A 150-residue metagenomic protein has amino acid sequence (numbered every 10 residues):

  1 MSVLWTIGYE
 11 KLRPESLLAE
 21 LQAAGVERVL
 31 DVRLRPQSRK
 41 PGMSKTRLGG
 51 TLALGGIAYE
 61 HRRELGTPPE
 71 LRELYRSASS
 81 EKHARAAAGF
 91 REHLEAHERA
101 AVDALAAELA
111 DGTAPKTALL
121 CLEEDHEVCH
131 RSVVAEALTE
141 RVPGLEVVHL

Functional and structural regions predicted by a protein language model:
M1-L150: Residues lining hydrophobic/aromatic ligand-binding pockets adjacent to catalytic sites
